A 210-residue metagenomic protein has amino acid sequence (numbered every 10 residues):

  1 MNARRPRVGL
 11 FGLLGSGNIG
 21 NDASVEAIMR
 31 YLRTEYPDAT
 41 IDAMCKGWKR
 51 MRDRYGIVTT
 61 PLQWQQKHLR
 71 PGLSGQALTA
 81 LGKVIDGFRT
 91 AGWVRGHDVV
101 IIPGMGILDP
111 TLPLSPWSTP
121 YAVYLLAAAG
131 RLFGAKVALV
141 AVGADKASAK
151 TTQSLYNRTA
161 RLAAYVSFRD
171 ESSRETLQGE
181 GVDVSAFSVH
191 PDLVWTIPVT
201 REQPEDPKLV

Functional and structural regions predicted by a protein language model:
M1-A147, A186, V194-W195, K208-L209: Aromatic- and Gly/Pro-rich donor/ligand-binding loops that form nucleotide- or phosphate-bearing donor binding pockets
A149-V210: A nucleotide-sugar donor-handling region in carbohydrate enzymes
